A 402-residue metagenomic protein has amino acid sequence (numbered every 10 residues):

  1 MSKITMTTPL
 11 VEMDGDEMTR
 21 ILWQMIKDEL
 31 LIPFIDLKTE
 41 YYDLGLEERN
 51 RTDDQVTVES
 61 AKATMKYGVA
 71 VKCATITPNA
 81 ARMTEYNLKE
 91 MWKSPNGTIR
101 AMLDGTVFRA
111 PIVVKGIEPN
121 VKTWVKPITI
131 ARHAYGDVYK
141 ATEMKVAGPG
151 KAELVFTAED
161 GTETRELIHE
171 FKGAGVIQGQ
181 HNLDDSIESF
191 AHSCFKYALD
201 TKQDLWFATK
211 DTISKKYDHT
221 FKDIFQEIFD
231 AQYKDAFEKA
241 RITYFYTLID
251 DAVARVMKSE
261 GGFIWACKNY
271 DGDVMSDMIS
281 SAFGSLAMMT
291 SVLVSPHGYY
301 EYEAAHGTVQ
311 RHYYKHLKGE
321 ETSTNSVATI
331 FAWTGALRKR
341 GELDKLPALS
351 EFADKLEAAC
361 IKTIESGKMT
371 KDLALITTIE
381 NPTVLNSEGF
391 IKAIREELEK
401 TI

Functional and structural regions predicted by a protein language model:
S2-T8, M18, L22-W23, D28-T52 (+1 more regions): N-terminal alpha-helical transmembrane segments of multi-pass membrane transport and channel/translocase proteins
M6-M25, E29, L154-T247: Glycine-rich phosphate/diphosphate-binding loop of Rossmann-like nucleotide-binding domains
I35-Y41, T201-T209, Y233-Y246, G341-A353 (+1 more regions): Flexible, glycine/charged-enriched surface loops at secondary-structure junctions
L46-S60, K222-F263: N-terminal small/polar loop signature for handling phosphorylated ligands or for N-terminal nucleophile
E48-E159, E163, Y270-V274: N-terminal glycine-rich phosphate/adenylate-binding segment common to multiple enzyme folds
A134-Y135, K140-A191, A198, L343-L346 (+2 more regions): Glycine-rich phosphate/pyrophosphate-binding loop and the adjoining helix
V256-K355, K362-S366: Glycine-rich phosphate/nucleotide-binding loop
